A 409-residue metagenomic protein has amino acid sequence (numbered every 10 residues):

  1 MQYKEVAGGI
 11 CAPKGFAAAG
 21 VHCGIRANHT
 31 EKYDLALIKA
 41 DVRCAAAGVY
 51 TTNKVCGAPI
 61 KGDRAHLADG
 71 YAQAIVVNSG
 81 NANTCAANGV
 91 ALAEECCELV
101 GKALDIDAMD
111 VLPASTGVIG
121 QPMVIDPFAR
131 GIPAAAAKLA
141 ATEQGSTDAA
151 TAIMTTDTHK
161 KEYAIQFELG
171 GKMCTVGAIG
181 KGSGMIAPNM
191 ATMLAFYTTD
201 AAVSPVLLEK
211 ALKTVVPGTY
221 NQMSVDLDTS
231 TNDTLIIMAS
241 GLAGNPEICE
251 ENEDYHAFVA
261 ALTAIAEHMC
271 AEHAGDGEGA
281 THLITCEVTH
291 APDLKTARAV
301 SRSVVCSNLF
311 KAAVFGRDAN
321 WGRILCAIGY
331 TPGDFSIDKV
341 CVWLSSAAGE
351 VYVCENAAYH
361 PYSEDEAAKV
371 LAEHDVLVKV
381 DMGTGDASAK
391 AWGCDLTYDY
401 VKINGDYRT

Functional and structural regions predicted by a protein language model:
M1-A91, E95, G101-T409: A structural signal for small-residue-enriched, beta-sheet-centric alpha/beta enzyme cores and oligomeric scaffold folds
